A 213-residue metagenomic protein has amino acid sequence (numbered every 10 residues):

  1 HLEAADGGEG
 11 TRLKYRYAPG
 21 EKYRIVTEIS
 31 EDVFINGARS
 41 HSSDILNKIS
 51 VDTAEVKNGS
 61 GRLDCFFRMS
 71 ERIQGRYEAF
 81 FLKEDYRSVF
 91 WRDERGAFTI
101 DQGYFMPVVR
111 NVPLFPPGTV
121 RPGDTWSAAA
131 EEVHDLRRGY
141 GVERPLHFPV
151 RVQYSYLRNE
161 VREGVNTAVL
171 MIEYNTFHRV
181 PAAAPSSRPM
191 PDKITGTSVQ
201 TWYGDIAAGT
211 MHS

Functional and structural regions predicted by a protein language model:
H1-S213: Signature of exported/secreted
